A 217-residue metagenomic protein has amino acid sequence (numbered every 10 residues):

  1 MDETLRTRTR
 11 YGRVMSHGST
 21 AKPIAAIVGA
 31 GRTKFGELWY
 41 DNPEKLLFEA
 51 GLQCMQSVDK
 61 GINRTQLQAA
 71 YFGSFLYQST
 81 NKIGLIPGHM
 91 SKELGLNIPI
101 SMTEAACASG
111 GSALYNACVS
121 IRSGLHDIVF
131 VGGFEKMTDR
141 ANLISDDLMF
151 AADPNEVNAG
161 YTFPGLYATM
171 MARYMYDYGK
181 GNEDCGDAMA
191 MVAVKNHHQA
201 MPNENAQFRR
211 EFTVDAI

Functional and structural regions predicted by a protein language model:
L5-E44, Q53, M149-D153, D177 (+3 more regions): Condensing-enzyme catalytic core mediating Claisen C-C bond formation in acyl metabolism
S19-K22, L76-G132, K136-M170, F208-I217: Conserved catalytic cysteine-centered active-site region of acyl-thioester-dependent Claisen-condensing enzymes
D41-F48, Q66, Y71, Y77-Q78 (+2 more regions): Metallocofactor- and cofactor-centric catalytic cores in central/energy metabolism, strongly enriched
E44-G61, I86, M170-Y174: Short, well-ordered amphipathic alpha-helical segments that serve as non-catalytic structural scaffolds within diverse
I62-Q66, N182-A188, N203-R209: Flexible, glycine/charged-enriched surface loops at secondary-structure junctions
N63-S74, S101-A105, V129-F134, D187-V194: Beta-strand segments within the central parallel beta-sheet cores of soluble alpha/beta enzyme folds
M191-I217: N-terminal extracellular/periplasmic Venus flytrap/periplasmic-binding protein-like
